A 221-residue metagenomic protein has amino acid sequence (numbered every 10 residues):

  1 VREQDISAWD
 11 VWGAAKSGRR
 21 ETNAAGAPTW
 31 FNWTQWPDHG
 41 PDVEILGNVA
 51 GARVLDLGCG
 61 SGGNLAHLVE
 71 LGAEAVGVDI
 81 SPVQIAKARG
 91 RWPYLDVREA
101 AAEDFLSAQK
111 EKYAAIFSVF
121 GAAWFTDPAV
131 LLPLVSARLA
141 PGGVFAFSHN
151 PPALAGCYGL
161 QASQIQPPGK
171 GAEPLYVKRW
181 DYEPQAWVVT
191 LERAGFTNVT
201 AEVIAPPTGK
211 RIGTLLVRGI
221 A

Functional and structural regions predicted by a protein language model:
V1-A50, G63: Conserved class I S-adenosyl-L-methionine
L55-L57, S61-F105: Class I SAM-dependent methyltransferase SAM/SAH-binding core
S107-I116: A short acidic, Gly/Pro-enriched loop at the edge of an enzyme's catalytic core that lines a small-molecule cofactor
A115-A129: A short SAM/SAH-binding and catalytic strip from SAM-dependent methyltransferases
V130-P141: A short glycine-rich, Lys/Arg-flanked "PGG" loop and its adjoining helix->strand segment in the class I
V144-P174: Conserved class I S-adenosyl-L-methionine
K178-G195: Short alpha-helix
F196-P207: Conserved S-adenosyl-L-methionine
